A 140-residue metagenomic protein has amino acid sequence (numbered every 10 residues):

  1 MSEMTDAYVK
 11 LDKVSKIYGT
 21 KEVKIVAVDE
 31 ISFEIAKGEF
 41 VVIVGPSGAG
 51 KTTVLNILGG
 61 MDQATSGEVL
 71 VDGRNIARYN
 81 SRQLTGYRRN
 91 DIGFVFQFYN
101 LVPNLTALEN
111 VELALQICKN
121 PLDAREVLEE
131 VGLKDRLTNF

Functional and structural regions predicted by a protein language model:
M4-Y8, I17-E30: A short, flexible loop at the N-terminus of ABC-type nucleotide-binding domains that lies
E22-I25, I76-G93: ABC ATPase NBD coupling module
V41-V42, F94: Short beta-strand immediately N-terminal to the Walker A/P-loop
V44-P46: The feature captures the beta-strand-to-loop junction immediately N-terminal to the Walker
G59: Helix-to-loop junction immediately C-terminal to a conserved catalytic motif
E68-L70, R74: ATP-binding/catalytic-site motifs of ATP-hydrolyzing domains
R74-N75, K119-R136: Conserved ABC ATPase "signature" region
P103-E112: Short coil-to-helix segment of the ABC ATPase nucleotide-binding domain corresponding to the Q-loop/switch region
